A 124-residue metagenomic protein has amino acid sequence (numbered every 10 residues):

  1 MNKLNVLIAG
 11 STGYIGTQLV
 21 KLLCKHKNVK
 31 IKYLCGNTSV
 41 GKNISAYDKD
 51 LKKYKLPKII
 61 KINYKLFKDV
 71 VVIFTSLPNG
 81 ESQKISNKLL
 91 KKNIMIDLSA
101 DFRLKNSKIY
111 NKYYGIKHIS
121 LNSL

Functional and structural regions predicted by a protein language model:
M1-L124: N-terminal Rossmann-like NAD(P) cofactor-binding subdomain of oxidoreductases, focused on the glycine-rich
